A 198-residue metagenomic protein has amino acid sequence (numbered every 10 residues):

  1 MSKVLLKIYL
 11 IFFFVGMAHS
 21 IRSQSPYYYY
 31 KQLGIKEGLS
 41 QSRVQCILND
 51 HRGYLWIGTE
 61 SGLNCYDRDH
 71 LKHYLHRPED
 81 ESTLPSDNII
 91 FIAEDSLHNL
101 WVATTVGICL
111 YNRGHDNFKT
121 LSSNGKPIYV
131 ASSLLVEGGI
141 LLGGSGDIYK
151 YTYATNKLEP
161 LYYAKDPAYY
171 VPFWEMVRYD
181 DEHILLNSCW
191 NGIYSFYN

Functional and structural regions predicted by a protein language model:
M1-N198: Carboxylate-rich, polar loop motifs that coordinate divalent cations or form catalytic acidic clusters
